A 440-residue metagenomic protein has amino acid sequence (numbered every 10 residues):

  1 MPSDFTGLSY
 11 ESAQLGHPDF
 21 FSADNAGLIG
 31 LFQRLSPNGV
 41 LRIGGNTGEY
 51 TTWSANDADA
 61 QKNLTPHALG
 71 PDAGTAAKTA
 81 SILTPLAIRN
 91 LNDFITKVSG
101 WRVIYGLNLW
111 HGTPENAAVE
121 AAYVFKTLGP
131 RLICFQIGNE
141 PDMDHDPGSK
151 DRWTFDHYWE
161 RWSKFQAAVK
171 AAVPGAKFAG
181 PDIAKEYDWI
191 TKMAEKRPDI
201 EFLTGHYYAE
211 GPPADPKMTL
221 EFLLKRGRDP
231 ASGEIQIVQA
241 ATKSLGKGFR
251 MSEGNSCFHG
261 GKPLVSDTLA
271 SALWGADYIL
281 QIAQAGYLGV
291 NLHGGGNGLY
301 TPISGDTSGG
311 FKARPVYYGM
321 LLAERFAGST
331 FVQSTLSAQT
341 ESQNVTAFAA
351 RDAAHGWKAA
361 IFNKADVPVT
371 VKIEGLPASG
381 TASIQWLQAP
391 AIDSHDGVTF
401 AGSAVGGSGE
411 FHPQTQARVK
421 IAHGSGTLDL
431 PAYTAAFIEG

Functional and structural regions predicted by a protein language model:
M1-Y187, T191-F202, Q239-R250, L273-G440: Non-catalytic accessory regions flanking glycosidase/transglycosidase catalytic cores in CAZymes
S81, G227-R228, T268: A generic secondary-structure micro-motif detector that highlights 1-2 residue hydrophobic/ambivalent hotspots embedded
M143-R152, A214-L224, F258-V265, L299-P302: Active-site-proximal beta-alpha loop/turn segments in soluble metabolic enzymes
E210-C257: Glycoside hydrolase catalytic-domain groove-lining segments
K262-A276: Extracellular glycoside hydrolase catalytic/binding regions
